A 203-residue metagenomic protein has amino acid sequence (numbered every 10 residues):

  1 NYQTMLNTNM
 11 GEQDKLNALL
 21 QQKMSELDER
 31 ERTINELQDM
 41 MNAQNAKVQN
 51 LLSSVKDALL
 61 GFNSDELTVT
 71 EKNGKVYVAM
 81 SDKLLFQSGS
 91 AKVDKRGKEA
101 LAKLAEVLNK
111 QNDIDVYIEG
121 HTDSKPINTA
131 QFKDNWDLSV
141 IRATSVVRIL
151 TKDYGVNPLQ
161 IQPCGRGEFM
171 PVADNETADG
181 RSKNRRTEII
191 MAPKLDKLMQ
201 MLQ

Functional and structural regions predicted by a protein language model:
N1-T70: Extracellular/lumenal/periplasmic "stalk" regions immediately C-terminal to a signal peptide or transmembrane helix
S25, N35, S53, D57 (+4 more regions): Solvent-exposed, polar/charged alpha-helical surfaces in well-ordered, non-transmembrane soluble domains, broadly
R32, D39-N42, L60, E106-D113 (+1 more regions): Sec-exported extracytoplasmic/periplasmic mature domains
N63-D65, V69, A102-K110: Short amphipathic alpha-helices and their capping/turn segments at secondary-structure boundaries
E71-K75: Short Gly/Ser/Thr- and Asp/Glu-enriched loop/turn motifs at secondary-structure junctions
V76-S81: Short, aliphatic-rich beta-strand segments
L85-K103, Q111, H121-Q200: Periplasmic OmpA-like peptidoglycan-binding domain that tethers envelope proteins to the cell wall
